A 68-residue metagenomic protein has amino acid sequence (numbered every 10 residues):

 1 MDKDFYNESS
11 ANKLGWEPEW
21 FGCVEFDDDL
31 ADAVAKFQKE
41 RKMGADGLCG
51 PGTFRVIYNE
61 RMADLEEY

Functional and structural regions predicted by a protein language model:
M1-Y68: Cell-envelope/ECM-targeting effectors and their regulatory/trafficking segments
